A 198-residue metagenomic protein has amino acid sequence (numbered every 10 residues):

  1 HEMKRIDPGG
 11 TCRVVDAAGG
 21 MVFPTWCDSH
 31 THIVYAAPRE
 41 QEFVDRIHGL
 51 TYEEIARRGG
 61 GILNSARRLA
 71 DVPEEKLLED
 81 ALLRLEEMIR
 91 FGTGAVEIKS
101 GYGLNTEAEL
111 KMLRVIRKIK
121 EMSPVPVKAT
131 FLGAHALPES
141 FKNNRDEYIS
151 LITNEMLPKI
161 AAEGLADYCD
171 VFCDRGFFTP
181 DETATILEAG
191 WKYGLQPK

Functional and structural regions predicted by a protein language model:
H1-V22: Histidine-rich, glycine-flanked metal-binding segment
R13-V15, C27, T130: Hydrophobic/aromatic beta-strand patches that form the interior of the parallel beta-sheet core in alpha/beta enzyme
G19, H30, F43, G92 (+2 more regions): Divalent metal-coordination and catalytic microenvironments
G20-E42: Di-metal (Zn2+ and/or Mg2+/Mn2+) metal-binding site signature of metallo-dependent hydrolases with the MBL/beta-CASP
P24-W26, R57-A66, T93: Acidic/polar active-site rim loop that often engages polyanionic ligands
P38-N64: Flexible glycine-/small-residue-enriched beta->alpha junction loops that bind anionic phosphate/pyrophosphate groups
L63-D80, E86, G94-P197: Metal-coordinating catalytic core of metallo-dependent amide/deamination hydrolases
